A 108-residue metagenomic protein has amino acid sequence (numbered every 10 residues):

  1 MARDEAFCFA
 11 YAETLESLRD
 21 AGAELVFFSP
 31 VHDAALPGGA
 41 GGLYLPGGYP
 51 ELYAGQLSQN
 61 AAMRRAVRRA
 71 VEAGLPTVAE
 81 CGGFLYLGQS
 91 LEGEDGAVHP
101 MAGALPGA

Functional and structural regions predicted by a protein language model:
M1-A62: Acidic, glycine-rich loop-and-beta core segments that form the ion-binding/anion-interacting portion of active sites
P50-A108: Cysteine-nucleophile active-site neighborhood
